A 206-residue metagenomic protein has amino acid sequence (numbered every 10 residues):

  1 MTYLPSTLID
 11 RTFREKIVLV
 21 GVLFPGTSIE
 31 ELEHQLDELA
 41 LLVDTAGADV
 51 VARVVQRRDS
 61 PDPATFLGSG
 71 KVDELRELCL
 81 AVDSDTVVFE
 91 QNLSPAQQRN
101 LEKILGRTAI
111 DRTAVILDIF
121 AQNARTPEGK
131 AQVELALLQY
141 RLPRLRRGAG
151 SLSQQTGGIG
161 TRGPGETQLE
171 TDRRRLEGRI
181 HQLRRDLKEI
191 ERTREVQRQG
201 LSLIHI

Functional and structural regions predicted by a protein language model:
M1-R112, I116-L117: N-terminal accessory targeting/assembly segments
V115-G200: Extended, highly charged alpha-helical segments
I204-I206: Conserved small/polar residues in nucleotide/adenosyl-binding loops
